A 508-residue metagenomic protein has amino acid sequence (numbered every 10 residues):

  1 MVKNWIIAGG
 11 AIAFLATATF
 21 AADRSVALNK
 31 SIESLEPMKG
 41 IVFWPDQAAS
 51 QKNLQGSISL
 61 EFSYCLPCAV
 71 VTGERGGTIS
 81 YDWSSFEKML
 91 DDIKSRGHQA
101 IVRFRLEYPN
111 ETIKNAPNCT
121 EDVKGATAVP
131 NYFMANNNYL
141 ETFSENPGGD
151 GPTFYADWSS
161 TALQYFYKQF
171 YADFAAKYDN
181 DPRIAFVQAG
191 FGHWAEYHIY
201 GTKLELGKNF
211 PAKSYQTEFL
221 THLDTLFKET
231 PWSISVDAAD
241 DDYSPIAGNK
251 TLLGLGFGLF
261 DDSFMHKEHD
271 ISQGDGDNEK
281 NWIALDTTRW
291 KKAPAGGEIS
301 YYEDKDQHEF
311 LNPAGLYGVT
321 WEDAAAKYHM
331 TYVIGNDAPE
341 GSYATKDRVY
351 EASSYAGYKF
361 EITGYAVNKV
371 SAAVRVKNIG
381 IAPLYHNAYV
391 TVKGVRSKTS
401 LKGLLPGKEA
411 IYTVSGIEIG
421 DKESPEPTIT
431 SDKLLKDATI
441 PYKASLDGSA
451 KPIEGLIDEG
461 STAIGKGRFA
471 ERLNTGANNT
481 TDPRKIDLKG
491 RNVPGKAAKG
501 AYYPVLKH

Functional and structural regions predicted by a protein language model:
M1-G9: Bacterial N-terminal signal peptides that target proteins for export
A8-T17: Bacterial N-terminal signal peptides
A22-A162, L285-A326, M330-A344: N-terminal substrate-binding region of glycoside hydrolase catalytic domains
R24-S50, K94, F186-E196, Y200-G341: Catalytic-core regions of glycoside hydrolase
E61, I93, F174, V187 (+2 more regions): Conserved, mostly hydrophobic/aromatic
N136-L163, F170-N209: Active-site groove signature of glycoside hydrolases
S354-T462, G467: Extracellular/luminal regions of secreted and cell-surface proteins that mediate adhesion/ECM remodeling
S461-H508: C-terminal outer-membrane/trafficking sorting elements
